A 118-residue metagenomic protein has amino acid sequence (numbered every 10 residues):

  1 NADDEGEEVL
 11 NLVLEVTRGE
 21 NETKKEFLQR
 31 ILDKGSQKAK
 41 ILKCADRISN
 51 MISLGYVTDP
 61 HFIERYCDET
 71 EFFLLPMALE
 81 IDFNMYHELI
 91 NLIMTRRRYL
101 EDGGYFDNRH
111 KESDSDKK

Functional and structural regions predicted by a protein language model:
N1-K118: Active-site helical microenvironments for divalent-metal-assisted chemistry
